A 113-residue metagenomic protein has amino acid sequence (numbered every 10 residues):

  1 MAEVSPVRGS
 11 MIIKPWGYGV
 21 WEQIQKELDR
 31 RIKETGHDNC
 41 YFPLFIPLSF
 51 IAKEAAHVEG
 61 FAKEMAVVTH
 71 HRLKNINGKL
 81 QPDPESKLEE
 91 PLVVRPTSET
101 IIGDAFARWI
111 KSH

Functional and structural regions predicted by a protein language model:
M1-H113: TRNA-recognition modules of translation machinery and tRNA-sensing kinases, especially anticodon-binding
